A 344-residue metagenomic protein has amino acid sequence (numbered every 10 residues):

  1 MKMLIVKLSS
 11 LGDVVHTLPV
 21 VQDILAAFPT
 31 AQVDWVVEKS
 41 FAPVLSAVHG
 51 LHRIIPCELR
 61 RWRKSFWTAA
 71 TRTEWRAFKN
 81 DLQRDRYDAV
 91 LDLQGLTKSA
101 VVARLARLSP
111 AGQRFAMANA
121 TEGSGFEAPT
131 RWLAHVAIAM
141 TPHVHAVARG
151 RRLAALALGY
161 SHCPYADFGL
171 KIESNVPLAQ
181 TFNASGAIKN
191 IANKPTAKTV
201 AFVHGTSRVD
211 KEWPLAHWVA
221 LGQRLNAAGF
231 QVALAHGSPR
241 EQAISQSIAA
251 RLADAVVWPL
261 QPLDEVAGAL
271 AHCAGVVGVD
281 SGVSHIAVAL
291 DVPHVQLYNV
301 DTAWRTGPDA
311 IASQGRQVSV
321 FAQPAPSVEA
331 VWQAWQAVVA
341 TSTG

Functional and structural regions predicted by a protein language model:
M1-G344: Catalytic machinery of carbohydrate-active enzymes, primarily nucleotide-sugar-dependent glycosyltransferases
